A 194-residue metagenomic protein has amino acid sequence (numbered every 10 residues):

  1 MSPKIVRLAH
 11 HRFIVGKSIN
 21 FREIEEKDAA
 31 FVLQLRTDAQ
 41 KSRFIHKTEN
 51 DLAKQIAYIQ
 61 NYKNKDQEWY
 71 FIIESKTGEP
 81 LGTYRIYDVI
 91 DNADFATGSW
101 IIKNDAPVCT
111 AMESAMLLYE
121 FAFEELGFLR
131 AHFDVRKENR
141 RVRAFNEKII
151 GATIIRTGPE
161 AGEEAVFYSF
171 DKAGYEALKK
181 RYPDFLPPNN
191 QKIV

Functional and structural regions predicted by a protein language model:
M1-A29, L35-D38, T77-V194: Acyl-donor (CoA/ACP) binding surface of acyl/acetyltransferases
E26-L33, L52, I56, Q60: An amphipathic alpha-helix signature
D38-K41, N64: Short helix-loop boundary/capping segments at the starts of domains
Q40-Y58: Conserved GNAT-fold acetyl-CoA-binding loop/helix
T48-E49, F71, G162: Sparse recognition of residues in long alpha-helices and their boundaries
D51, S75-T77: Short, glycine/charge-rich beta-strand/loop segments that flank catalytic centers and engage negatively charged groups
Q60-I72: A short helix-loop-beta-strand connector motif used in the catalytic cores of GNAT acetyltransferases and, in some
